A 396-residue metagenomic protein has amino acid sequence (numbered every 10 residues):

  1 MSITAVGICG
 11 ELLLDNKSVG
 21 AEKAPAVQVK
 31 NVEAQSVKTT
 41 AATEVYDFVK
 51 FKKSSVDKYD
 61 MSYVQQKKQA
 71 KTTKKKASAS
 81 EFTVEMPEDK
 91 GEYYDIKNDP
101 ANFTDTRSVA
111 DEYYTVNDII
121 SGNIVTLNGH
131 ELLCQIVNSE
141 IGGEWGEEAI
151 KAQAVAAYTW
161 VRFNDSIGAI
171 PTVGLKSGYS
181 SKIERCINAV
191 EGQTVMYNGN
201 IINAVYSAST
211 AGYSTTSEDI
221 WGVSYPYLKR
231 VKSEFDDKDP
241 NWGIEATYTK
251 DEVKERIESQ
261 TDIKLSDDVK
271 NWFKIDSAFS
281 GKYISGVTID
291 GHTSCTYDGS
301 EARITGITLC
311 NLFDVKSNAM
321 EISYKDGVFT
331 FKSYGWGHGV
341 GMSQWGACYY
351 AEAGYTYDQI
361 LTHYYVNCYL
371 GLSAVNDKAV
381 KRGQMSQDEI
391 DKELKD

Functional and structural regions predicted by a protein language model:
M1-D396: Conserved, single-site charged/polar hotspot
